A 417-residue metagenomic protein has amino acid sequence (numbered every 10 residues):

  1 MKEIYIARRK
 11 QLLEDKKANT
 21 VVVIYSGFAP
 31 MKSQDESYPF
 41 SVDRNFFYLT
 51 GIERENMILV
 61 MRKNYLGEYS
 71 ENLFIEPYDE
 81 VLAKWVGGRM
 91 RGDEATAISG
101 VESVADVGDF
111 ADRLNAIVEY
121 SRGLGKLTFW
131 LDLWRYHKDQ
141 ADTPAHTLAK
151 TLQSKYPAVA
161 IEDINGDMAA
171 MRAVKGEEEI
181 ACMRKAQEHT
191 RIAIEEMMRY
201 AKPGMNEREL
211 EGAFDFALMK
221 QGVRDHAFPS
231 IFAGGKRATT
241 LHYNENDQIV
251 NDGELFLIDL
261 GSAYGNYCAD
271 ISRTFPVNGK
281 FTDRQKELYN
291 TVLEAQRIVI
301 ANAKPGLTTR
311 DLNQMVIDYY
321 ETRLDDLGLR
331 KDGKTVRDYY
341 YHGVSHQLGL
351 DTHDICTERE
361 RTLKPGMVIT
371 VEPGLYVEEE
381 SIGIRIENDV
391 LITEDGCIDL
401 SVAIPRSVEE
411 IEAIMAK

Functional and structural regions predicted by a protein language model:
M1-K417: Active-site neighborhoods and metal-handling regions in enzymes and metal-associated proteins
